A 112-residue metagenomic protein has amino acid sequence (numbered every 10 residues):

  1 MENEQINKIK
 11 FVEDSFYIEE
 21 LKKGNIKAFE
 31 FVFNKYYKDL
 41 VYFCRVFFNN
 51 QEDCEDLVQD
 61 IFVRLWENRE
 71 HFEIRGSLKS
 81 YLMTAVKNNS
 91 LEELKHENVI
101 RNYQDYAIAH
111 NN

Functional and structural regions predicted by a protein language model:
M1-V12, F16: Intrinsic, short, N-terminal disordered tails of RNA polymerase sigma-factor systems
N3, K22-F31, V41-V58: Short, charged helix-capping/linker segments at alpha-helix termini
K22-K23, N49, D60-S77, E97-N98: Sigma70-family region 2
F31-K35, D60, H110: Alpha-helical structural segments
V32-Y36, L40, V86: Hydrophobic/aromatic residues within well-ordered alpha-helical segments
Y42, D56-V63, G76-N88: Structural recognition of an alpha-helix C-terminal capping motif at a helix-to-coil junction
E70-E73, K87-Q104: Arg/Lys-rich amphipathic alpha helix in sigma70-family domain 2
Y106-N112: Acidic, proline/glycine-rich intrinsically disordered inter-domain spacer in sigma factors
